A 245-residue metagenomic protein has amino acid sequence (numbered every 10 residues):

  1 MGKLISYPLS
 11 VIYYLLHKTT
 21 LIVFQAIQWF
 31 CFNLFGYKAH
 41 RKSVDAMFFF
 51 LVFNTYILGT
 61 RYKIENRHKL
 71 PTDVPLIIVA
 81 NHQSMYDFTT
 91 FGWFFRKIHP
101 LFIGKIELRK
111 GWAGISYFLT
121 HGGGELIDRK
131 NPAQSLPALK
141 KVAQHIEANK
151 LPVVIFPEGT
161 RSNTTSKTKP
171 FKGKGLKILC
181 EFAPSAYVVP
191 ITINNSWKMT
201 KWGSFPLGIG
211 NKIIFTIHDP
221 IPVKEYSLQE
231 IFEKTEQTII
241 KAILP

Functional and structural regions predicted by a protein language model:
M1-L76, T90: Membrane-anchoring hydrophobic helices of lipid-metabolizing enzymes
W29, N33, R41, T72-N131: Catalytic core of membrane glycerolipid acyltransferases/transacylases, capturing the structured, soluble-facing
I64, E125-D128, V223: Short acidic-hydrophobic, aromatic-tinged amphipathic segments that line or gate anion-handling sites
P75-I77, G124, K150-V154, Y187: Residue-level preference for the first positions of well-ordered beta-strands
H82-S84, E158-R161: Short glycine-rich anion-binding loops that position phosphate/pyrophosphate groups of nucleotides and phosphorylated
G114-S116, P152-V154, T160-E230: A cross-family acyltransferase "interaction/gating" segment
G123-H145, K150: A membrane-cytosol interface segment of integral membrane proteins
I221-P245: A cross-taxonomic marker for long C-terminal extensions/tails that follow the last structured domain
